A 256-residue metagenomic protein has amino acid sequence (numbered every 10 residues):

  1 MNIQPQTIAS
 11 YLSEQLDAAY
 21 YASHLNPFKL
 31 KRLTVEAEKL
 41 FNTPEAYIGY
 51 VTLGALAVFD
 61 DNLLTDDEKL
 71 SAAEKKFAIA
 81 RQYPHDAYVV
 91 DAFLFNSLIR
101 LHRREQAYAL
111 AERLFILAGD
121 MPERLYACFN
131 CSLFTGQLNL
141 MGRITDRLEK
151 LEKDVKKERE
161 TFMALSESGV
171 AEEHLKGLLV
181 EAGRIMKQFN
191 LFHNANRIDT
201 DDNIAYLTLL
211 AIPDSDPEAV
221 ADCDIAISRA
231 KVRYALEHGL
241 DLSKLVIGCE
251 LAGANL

Functional and structural regions predicted by a protein language model:
M1-T7: Eukaryotic low-complexity, non-globular regulatory regions
A9-L151: Alpha-helical protein-protein interaction scaffolds
V35, V51, V58, V89-V90 (+6 more regions): Extended aliphatic helical segments
F115-A118, L148-V155, D216, A252-L256: Short flexible/disordered coil segments
R143, R147, E152-H174: N-terminal presequence-like segments and adjacent domain-start helices
F162-L256: Helical anchoring/docking segments at protein termini
